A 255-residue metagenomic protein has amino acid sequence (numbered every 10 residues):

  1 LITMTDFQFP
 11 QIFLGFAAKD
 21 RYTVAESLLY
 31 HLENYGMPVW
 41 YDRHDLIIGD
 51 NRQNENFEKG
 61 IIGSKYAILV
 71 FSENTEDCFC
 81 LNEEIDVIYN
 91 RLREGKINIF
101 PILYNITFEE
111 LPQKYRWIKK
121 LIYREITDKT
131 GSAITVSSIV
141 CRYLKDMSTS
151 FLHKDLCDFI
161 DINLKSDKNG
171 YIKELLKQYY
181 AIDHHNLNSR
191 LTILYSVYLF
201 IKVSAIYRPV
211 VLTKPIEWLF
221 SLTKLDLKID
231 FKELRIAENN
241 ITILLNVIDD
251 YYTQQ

Functional and structural regions predicted by a protein language model:
L1-Y66, Y89-R91, K96-I97, Q178-Q255: Conserved N-terminal substructure of TIR/SEFIR domains
F16-A18, S72-E73, I160: Structural motif
L29-M147: Cross-kingdom TIR/SEFIR domain
S72, H153, C157, N169 (+5 more regions): Intrinsically disordered, low-complexity regions
L121-T127, C157-I162, K177-Y179: Charged, low-complexity surface segments at secondary-structure and domain boundaries
I139-E174: Charged, amphipathic alpha-helical linkers/stalks
